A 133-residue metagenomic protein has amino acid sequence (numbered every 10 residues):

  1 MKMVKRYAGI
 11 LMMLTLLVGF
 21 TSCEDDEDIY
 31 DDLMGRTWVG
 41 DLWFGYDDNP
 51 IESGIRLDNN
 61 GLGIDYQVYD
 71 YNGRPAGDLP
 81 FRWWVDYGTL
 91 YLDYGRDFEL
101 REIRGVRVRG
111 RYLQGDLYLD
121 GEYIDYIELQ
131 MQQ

Functional and structural regions predicted by a protein language model:
M1-I10: Bacterial N-terminal signal peptides that target proteins for export
G9-L17: Hydrophobic helical h-region of N-terminal Sec-dependent signal peptides in bacterial secretory/periplasmic proteins
V18-S22: C-terminal motif of bacterial Sec signal peptides marking the signal peptidase cleavage site
E24-D78, T89-Q133: Lipid interaction determinants
W83: Acyl-CoA/ACP chain-elongation machinery
